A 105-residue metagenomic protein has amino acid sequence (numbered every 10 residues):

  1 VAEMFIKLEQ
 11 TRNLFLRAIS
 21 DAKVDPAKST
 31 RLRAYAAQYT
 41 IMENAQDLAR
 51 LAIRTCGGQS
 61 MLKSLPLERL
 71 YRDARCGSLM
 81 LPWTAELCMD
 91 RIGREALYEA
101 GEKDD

Functional and structural regions predicted by a protein language model:
V1-E9: Glycine-rich beta->alpha junctions and the first turn(s) of the following alpha-helix
E9-T40, I53-M61: C-terminal helix-coil-helix/basic helical segment that borders enzyme active sites and/or dimer interfaces and provides
T11, N44-A52, S78-E86: Amphipathic alpha-helical coiled-coil segments
T40-D47, Y71: Short, hydrophobic/aliphatic alpha-helical segments
Q59-D105: Glycine-rich phosphate/cofactor-binding loops in nucleotide/flavin-utilizing enzymes
